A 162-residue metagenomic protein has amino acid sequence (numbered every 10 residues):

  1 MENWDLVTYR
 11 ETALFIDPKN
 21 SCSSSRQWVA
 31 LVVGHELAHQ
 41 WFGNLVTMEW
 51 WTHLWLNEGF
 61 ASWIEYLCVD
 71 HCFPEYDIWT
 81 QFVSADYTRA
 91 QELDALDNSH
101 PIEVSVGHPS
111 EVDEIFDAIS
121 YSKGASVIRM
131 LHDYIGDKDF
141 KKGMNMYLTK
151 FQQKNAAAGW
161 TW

Functional and structural regions predicted by a protein language model:
M1-W162: Hydrophobic alpha-helical and helix-loop surface patches within well-folded domains that function as non-catalytic
